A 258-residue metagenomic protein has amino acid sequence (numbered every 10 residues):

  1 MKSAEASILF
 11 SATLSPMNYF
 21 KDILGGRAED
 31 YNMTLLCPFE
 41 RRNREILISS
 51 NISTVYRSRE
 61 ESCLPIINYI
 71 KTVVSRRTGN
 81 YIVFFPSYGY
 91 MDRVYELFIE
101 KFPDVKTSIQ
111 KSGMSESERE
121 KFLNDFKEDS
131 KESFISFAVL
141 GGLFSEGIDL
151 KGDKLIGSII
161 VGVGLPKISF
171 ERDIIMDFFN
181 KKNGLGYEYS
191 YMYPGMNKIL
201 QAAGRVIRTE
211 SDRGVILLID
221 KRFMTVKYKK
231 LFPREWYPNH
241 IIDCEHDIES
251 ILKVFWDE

Functional and structural regions predicted by a protein language model:
M1-E258: ASCE RecA-like P-loop NTPase motor cores that couple ATP hydrolysis to mechanical translocation on nucleic acids
